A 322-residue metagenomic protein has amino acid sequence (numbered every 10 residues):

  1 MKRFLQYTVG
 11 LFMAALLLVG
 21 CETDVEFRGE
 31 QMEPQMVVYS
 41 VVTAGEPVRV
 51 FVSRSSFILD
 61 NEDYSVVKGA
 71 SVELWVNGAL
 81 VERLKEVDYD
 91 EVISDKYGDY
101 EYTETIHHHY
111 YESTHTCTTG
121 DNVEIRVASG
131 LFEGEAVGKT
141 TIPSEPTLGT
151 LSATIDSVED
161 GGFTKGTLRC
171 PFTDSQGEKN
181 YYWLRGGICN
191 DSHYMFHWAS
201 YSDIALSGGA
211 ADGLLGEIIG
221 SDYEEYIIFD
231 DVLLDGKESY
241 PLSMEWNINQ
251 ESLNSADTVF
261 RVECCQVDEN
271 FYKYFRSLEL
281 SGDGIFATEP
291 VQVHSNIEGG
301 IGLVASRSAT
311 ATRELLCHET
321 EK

Functional and structural regions predicted by a protein language model:
M1-V9: Bacterial N-terminal signal peptides that target proteins for export
L11-A15: Alpha-helical transmembrane segments
L17-G20: C-terminal motif of bacterial Sec signal peptides marking the signal peptidase cleavage site
E22-K322: A sequence/structural signal for flexible, mid-protein segments enriched in small/helix-disrupting residues
